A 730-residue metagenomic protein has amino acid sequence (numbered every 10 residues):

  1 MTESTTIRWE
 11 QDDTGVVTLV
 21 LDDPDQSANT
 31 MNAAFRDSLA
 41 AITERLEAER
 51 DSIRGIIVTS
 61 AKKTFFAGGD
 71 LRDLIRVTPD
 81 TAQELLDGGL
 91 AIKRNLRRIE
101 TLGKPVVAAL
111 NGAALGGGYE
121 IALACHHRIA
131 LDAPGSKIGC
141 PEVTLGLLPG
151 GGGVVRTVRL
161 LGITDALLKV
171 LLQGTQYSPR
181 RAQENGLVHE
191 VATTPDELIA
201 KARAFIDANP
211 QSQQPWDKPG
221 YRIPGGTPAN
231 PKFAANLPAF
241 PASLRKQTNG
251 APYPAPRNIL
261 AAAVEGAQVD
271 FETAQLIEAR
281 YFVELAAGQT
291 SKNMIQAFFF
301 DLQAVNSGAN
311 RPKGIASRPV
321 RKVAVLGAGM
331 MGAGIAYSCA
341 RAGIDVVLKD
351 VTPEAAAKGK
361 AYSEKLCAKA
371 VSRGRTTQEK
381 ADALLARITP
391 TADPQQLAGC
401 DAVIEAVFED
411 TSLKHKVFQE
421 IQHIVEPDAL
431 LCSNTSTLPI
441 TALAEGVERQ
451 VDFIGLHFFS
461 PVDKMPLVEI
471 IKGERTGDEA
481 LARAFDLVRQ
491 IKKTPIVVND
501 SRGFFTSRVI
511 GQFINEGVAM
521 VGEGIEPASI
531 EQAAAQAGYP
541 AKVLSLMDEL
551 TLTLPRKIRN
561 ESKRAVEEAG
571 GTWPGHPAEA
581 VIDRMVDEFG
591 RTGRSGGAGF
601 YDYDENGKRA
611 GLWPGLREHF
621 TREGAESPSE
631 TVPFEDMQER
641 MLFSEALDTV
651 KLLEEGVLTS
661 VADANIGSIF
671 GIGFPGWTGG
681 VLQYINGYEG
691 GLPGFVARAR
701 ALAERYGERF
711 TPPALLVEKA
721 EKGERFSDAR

Functional and structural regions predicted by a protein language model:
M1-T59, Q83, R94-R97: Conserved CoA-thioester-binding segment of acyl-CoA-metabolizing enzymes
E10-D12, D22, R76-T81, L86-A91 (+5 more regions): N-terminal glycine-rich phosphate-binding loop for ADP-containing cofactors
F66-R76: Glycine-rich loop at the start of a catalytic domain that most often binds anionic cofactors/ligands
N95-A108: Conserved catalytic cysteine-centered active-site region of acyl-thioester-dependent Claisen-condensing enzymes
A108, G112-G118: Gly/Ser-rich catalytic serine loop of serine hydrolases
D132-K137: Short glycine-rich donor-binding/catalytic loop of glycosyltransferases that coordinates the nucleotide-sugar
